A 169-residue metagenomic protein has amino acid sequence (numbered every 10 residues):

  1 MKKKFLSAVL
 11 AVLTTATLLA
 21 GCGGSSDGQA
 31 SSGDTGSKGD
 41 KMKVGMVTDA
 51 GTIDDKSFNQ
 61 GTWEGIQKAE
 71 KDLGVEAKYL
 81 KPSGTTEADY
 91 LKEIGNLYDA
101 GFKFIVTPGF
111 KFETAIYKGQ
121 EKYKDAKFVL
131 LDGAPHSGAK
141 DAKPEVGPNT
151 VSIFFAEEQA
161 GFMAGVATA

Functional and structural regions predicted by a protein language model:
K2-S25: Sec-dependent N-terminal signal peptides of Gram-positive bacterial secreted proteins and lipoproteins
L18-G39: Bacterial lipoprotein signal-peptidase II cleavage site
D34, K81, I94-Y98: Divalent cation-coordinating acidic motifs and surrounding scaffolds that mediate Ca2+/Mg2+/Mn2+/Zn2+-dependent binding
V44-A69, K78-L91, G109-F112: Extracytoplasmic "Venus flytrap"
E87-F102: Short, well-structured alpha-helical segments in soluble
G101-G109, K127-L131: Periplasmic-binding protein-like
E121-F154: Flexible loop/hinge segments that line or gate small-molecule binding clefts
I153-A169: Hydrophobic alpha-helical segments within soluble ligand-binding/sensing domains
